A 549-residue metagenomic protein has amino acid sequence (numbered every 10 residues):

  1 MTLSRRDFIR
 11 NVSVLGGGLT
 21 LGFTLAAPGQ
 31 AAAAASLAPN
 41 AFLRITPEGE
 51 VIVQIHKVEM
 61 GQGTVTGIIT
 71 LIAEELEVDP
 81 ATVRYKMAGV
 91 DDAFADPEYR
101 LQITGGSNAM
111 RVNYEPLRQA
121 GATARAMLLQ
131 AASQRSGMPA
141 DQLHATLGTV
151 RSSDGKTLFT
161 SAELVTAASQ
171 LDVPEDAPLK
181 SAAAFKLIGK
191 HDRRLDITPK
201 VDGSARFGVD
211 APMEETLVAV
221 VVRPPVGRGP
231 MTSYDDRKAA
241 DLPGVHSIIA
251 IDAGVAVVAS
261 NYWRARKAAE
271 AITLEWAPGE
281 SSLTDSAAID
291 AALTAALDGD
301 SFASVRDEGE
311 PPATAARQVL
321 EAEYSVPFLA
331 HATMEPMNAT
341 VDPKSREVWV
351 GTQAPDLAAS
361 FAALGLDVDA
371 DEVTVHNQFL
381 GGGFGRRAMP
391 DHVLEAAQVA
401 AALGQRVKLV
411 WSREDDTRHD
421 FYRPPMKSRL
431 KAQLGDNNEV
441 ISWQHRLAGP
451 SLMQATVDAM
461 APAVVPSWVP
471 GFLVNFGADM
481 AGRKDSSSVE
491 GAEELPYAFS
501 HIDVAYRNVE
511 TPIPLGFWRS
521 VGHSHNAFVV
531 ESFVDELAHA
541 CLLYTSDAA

Functional and structural regions predicted by a protein language model:
M1-S546: Structural alpha/beta core scaffold segments of enzyme domains
A549: Thioester-forming pentapeptide GCGEQ
